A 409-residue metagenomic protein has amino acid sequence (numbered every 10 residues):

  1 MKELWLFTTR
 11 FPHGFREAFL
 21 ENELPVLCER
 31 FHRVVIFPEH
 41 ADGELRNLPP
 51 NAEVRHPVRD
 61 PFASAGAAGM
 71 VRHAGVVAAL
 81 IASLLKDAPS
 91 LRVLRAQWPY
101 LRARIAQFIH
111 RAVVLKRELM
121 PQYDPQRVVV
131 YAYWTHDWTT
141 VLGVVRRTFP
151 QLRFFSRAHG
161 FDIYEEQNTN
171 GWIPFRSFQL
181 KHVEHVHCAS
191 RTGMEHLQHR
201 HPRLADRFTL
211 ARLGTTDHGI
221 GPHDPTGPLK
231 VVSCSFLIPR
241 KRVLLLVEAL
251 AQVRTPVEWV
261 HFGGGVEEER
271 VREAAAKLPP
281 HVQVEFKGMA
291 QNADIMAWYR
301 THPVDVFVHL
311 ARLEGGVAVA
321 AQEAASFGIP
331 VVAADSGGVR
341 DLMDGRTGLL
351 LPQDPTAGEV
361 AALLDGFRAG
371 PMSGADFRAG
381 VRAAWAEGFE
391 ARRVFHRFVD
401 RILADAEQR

Functional and structural regions predicted by a protein language model:
M1-A65, P125-Q126, K181, A251: N-terminal subdomain of nucleotide-sugar transferases
R55-H56, R153-H159, R176-I220: Donor nucleotide-sugar binding/catalytic pocket of nucleotide-sugar-dependent glycosyltransferases
H187, T215, G219-R254, W259-F262: Conserved donor-binding/catalytic core segment of Leloir-type glycosyltransferases
R272-A297: Nucleotide-activated donor-binding/catalytic signature segment of Leloir-type glycosyltransferases, i.e., the conserved
Y299-G316, I329: Acidic donor-binding loop of glycosyltransferase active sites
V306, A321, S326-A333: Short hydrophobic beta-strand element within catalytic cores of glycosyltransferases and related nucleotide-activated
G345, L349-G358, G366-M372: Conserved acidic donor-binding segment of nucleotide-sugar-dependent glycosyltransferases
P355, M372-L403: A charged, aromatic-enriched C-terminal amphipathic alpha-helix characteristic of glycosyltransferases across folds
